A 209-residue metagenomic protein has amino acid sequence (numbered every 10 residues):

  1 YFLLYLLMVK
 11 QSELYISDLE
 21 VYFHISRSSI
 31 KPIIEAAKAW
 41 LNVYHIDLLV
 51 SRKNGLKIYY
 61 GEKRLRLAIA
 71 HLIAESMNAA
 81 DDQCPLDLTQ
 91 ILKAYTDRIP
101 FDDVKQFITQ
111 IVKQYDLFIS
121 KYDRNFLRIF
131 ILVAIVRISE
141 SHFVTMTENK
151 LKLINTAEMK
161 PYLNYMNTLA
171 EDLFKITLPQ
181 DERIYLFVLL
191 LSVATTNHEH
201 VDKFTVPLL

Functional and structural regions predicted by a protein language model:
Y1-L209: A cross-family "folded-core" feature that marks the main globular domain of proteins
